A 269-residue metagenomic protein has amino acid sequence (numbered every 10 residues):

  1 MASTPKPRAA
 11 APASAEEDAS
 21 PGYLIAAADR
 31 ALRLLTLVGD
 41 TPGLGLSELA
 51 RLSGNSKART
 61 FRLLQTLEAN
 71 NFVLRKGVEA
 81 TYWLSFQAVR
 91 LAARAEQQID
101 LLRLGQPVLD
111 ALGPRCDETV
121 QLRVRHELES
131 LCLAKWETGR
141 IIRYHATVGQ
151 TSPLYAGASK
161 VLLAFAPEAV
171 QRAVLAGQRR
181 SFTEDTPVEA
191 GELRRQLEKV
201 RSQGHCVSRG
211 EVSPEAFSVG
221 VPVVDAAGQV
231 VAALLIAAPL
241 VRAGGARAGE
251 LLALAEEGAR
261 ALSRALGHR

Functional and structural regions predicted by a protein language model:
A2-L102, R260, R264-H268: N-terminal helix-turn-helix
A2-S14, R140-V212: Short, solvent-exposed recognition segments
L24-A28, T81, S85, Q98 (+7 more regions): Short, structured helix-loop boundary elements
V78-G177: Amphipathic alpha-helical effector-binding/dimerization core of metabolite-sensing transcriptional regulators
L154-S159, R172, A232, G249-R269: Short, solvent-exposed cationic patches
T186-G258: Extended hydrophobic
